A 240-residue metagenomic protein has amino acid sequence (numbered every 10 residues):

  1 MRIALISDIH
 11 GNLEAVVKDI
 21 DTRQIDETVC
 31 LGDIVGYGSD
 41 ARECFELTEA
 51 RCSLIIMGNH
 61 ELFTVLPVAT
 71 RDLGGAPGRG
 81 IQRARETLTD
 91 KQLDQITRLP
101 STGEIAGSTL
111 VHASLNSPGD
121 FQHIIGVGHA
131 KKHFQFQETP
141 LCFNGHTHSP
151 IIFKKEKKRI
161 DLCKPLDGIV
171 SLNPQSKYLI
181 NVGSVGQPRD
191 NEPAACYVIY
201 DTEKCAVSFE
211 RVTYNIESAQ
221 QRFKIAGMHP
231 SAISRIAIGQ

Functional and structural regions predicted by a protein language model:
M1-I3, G103-L110, N173-Y178: Beta-strand-turn-beta hairpins that frame and shape the catalytic cleft of phosphate-ester-processing enzymes
M1-S53: N-terminal active-site segment of His-dependent metallophosphoesterases
L5-S7, T28-D33, L54-N59, V111 (+2 more regions): Active-site neighborhood of phospho(di)ester-bond hydrolases with catalytic His/Asp-centered motifs
H10-A15, G36-S39, H60-V65, N116-P118 (+2 more regions): Active-site environment of divalent metal-dependent phosphoester hydrolases
C44, A50-E138: Active-site neighborhood of divalent metal-dependent phosphoester bond hydrolases
T102-E104, P150-K154, C196-Y200: Short beta-strand scaffold segments in enzyme catalytic cores
V127-V170, Q175-L179: Anionic-ligand binding region
K157-Q240: Acidic, His/Gly-rich catalytic cores of divalent-metal-dependent hydrolytic chemistry
